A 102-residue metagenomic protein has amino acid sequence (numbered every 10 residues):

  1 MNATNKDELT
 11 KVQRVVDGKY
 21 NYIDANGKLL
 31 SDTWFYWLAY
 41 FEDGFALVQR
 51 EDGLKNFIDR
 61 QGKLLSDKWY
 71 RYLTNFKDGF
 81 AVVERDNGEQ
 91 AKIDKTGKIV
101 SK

Functional and structural regions predicted by a protein language model:
M1-K102: Residue-level detector of conserved, function-critical positions
